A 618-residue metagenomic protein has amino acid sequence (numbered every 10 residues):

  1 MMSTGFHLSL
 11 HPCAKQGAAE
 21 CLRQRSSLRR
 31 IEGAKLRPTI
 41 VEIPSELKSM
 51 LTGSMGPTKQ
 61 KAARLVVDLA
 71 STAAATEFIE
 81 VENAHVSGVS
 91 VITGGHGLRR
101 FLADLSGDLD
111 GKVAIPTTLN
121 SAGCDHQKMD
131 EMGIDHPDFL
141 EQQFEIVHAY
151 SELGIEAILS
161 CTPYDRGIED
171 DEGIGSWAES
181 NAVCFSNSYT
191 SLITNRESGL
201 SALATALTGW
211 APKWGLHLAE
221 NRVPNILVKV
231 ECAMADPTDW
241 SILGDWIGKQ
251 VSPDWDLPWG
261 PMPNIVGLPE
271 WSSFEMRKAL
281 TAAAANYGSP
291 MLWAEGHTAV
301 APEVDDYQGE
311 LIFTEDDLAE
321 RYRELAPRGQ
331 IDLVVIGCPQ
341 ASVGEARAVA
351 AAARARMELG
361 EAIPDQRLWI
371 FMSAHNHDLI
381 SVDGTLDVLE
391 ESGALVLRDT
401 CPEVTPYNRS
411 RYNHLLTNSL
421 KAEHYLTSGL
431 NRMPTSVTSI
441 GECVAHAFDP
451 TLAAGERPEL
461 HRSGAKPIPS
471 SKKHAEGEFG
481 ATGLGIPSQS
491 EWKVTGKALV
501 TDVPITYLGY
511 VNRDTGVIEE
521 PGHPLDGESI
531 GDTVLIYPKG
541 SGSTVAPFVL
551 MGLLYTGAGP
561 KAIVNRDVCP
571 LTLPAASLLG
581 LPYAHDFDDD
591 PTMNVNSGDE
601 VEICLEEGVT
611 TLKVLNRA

Functional and structural regions predicted by a protein language model:
C21, R25-P469, S541: Non-transmembrane, aqueous-exposed alpha-helical and coiled segments at domain scale
S54, L200-A204, M276, P469-A481 (+2 more regions): Short N-terminal helix-initiation segments at or just after the protein's N-terminus
R354-L430, F479-V494, A498-T611: Feature captures the catalytic cores and cofactor-binding loops of soluble hydro-lyases/lyases that act on carboxylate
D449-P487, L605-G608, L612-A618: Intein/HINT protein-splicing elements and their conserved insertion hotspots or analogous self-processing inserts
